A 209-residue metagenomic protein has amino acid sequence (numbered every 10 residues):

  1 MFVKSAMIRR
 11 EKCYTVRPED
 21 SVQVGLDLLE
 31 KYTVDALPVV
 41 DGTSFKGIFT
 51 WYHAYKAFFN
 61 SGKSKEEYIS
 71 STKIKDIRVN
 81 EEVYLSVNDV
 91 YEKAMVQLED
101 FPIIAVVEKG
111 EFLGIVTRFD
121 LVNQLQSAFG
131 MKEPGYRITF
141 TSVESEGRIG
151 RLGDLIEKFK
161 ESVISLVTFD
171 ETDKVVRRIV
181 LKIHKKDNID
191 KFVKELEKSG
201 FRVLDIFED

Functional and structural regions predicted by a protein language model:
M1-K12, T50-E99, E111-F112, T117-S162 (+4 more regions): Tandem CBS (Bateman) regulatory domains
R10, V22, K31-T33, F45 (+2 more regions): Low-complexity, intrinsically disordered terminal regions of eukaryotic RNA-associated proteins
V16-P18, L29, D35-F49, L85-S86 (+1 more regions): Cytosolic beta-strand hydrophobic patch enriched in CBS
S21-D27, V90-A94: Short, basic/aromatic recognition patches
Y32, S44, E99-F101, E133-G135 (+1 more regions): Short gly/pro-enriched beta-turn/loop segments at secondary-structure junctions
G42, T168-E171, E208-D209: Short, ordered loop/turn segments at secondary-structure junctions
V176-D209: Long hydrophobic alpha-helical segments typical of transmembrane helices together with their membrane-interfacial
